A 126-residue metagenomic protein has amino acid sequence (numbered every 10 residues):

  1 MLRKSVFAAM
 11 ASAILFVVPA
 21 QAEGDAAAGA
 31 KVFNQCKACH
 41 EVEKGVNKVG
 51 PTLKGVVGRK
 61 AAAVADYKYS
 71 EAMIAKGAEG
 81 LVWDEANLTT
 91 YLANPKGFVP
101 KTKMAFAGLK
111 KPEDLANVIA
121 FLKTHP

Functional and structural regions predicted by a protein language model:
M1-K4: Positively charged n-region of N-terminal signal peptides that target proteins for export
A8-F16: Bacterial N-terminal signal peptides
V17-A22: Sec/Tat signal peptide C-region and signal peptidase I cleavage site
E23-K48, L53: Sequence/structural segment immediately N-terminal to covalent heme-attachment motifs in c-type and related
V32-V42, V56-R59, Y91-F98, F121-H125: Structured segments of extracytoplasmic/periplasmic soluble domains in secreted or envelope-associated proteins
K44-Y69: N-terminal, post-signal-peptide region of Sec/Tat-exported proteins
A65-V82: Short Fe-S-cluster ligation motifs
V82-P126: C-terminal capping alpha-helices of c-type cytochrome domains
